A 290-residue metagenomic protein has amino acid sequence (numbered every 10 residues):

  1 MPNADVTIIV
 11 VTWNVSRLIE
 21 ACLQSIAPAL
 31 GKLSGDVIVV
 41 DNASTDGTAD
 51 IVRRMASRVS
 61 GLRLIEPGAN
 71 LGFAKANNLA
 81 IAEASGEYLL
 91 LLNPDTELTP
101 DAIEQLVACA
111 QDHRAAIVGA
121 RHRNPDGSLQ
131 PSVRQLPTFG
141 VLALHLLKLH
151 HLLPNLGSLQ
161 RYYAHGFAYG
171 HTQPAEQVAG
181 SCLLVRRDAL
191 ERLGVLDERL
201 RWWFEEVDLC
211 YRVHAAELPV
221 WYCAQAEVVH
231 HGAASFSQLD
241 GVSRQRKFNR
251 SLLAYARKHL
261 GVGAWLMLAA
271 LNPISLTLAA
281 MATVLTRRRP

Functional and structural regions predicted by a protein language model:
I9, Y211-R289: Active-site-adjacent helix/loop segment of glycosyltransferases that harbors family-specific signature motifs
V15-L30: Short, well-formed alpha-helical segments that are part of the catalytic scaffolds of diverse glycosyltransferases
S25, D41-D50, A69, T99: A conserved acidic beta->alpha catalytic loop
E66-A84: Glycine-rich, basic loop-to-helix element that forms the pyrophosphate-binding segment of sugar-nucleotide handling
L89: Short aromatic/hydrophobic "clamp" motif used to bind/position activated sugar donors
T99-V133: Conserved donor NDP-sugar-binding/catalytic core segment of glycosyltransferases
P137-E176: Short, flexible, basic/aromatic active-site loop/helix in glycosyltransferases
A168-G170, P174-E227: A short, conserved alpha-helix in the catalytic core of glycosyltransferases
